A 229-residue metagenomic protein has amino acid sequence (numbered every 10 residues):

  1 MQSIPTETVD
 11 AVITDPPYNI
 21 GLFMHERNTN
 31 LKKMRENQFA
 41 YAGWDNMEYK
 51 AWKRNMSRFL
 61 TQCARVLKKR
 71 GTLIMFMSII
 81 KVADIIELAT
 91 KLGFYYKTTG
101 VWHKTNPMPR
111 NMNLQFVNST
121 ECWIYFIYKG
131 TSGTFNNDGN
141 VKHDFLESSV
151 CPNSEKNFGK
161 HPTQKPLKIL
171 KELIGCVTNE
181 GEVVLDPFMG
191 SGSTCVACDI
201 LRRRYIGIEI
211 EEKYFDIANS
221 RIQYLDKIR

Functional and structural regions predicted by a protein language model:
M1-D216: Core catalytic lobe of class I
N219-R229: Short, conserved SAM-binding/catalytic segment of Class I S-adenosyl-L-methionine-dependent methyltransferases
